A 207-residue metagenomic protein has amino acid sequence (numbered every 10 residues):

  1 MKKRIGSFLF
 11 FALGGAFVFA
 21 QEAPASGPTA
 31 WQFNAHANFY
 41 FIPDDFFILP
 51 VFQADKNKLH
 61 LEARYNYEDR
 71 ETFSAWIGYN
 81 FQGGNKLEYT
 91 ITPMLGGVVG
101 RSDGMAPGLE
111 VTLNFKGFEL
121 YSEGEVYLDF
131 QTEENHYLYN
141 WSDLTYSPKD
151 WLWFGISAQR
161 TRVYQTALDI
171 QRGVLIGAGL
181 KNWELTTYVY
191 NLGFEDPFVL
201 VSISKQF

Functional and structural regions predicted by a protein language model:
M1-T29, F207: Cleavable N-terminal export/targeting peptides
G27, W31-N34, F39, P43-D45 (+4 more regions): Outer-membrane beta-barrel transmembrane domain signature
F46-V51: N-terminal Sec/ER secretory leader and immediately downstream segment of secreted/extracellular precursors
E62-A63: N-terminal carbohydrate-binding/catalytic regions of secreted carbohydrate-active enzymes
F73-G97: Glycine/small-residue-rich loop that forms an oxyanion/phosphate-binding "nest" at active or ligand-binding sites
